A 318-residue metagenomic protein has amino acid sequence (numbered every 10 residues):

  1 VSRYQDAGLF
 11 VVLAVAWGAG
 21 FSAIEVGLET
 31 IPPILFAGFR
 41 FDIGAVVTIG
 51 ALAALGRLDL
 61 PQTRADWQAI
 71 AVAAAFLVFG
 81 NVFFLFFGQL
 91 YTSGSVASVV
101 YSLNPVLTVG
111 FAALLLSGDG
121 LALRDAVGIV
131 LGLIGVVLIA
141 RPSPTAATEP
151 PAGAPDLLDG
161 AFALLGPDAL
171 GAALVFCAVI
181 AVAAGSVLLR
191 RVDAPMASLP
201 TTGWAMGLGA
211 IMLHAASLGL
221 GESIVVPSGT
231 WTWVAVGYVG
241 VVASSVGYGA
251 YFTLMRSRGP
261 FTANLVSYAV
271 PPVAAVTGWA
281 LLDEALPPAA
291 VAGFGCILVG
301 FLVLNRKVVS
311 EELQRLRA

Functional and structural regions predicted by a protein language model:
V1-G44, A146-R191, I211-L213, E312-A318: Glycine-/small-residue-enriched transmembrane alpha-helix faces in small-molecule transporters and effluxers
A7-V11, T63-A75, G120-I134, P195-M206 (+1 more regions): Cytoplasmic-side transmembrane-helix entry/capping segments in multi-pass membrane proteins
A16, G20, I49-Y101, L107 (+3 more regions): Specific transmembrane alpha-helical segments of multi-pass solute transporters/efflux pumps, especially DMT/EamA
G27, F36, R40, G88 (+6 more regions): Hydrophobic/aromatic residues within transmembrane alpha-helices of multi-pass small-molecule transporters
T30-G80, P105-A112, I180-G185, T202-G221 (+2 more regions): Transmembrane alpha-helices of multi-pass small-molecule transport proteins
L35-A45, L77, L85-D119, D125 (+2 more regions): Specific alpha-helical transmembrane segments that line the substrate/conduction pathway and gating interfaces
F39, A97-L103, V187-A210, G240-A280: Helix-helix packing/entry segments at the starts of transmembrane helices
F111, L121-A161, A269, T277 (+1 more regions): Hydrophobic transmembrane alpha-helices of multi-pass small-molecule transport proteins
